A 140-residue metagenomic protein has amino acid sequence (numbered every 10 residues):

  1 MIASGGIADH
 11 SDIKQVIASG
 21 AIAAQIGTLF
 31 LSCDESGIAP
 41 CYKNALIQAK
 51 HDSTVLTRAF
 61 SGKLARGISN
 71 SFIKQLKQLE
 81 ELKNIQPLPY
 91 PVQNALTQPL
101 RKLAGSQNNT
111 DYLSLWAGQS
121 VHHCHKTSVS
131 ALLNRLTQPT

Functional and structural regions predicted by a protein language model:
I2, A8-T140: Conserved active-site-proximal phosphate/metal-binding subdomains
